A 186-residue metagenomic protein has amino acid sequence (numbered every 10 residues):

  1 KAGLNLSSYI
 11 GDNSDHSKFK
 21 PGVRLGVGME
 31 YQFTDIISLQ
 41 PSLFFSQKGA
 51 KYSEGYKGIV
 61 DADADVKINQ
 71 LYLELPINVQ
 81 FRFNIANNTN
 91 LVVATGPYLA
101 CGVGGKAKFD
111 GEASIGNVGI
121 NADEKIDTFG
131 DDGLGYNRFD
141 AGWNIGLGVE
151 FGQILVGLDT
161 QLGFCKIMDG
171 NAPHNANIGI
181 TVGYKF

Functional and structural regions predicted by a protein language model:
K1-S38: Start-of-domain marker
A2-L4, V23-Y31, L43-F45, L73-F81 (+4 more regions): Residues on the lipid-exposed face of transmembrane beta-strands in outer-membrane beta-barrel proteins
N5-D12, Q47-G55, R82-A86, G102 (+2 more regions): Sequence/structural signature of outer-membrane beta-barrel proteins
S8-K18, Q47-L71, G102-D140, N144: Extracellular/periplasm-exposed beta-strand and loop segments of Gram-negative cell-envelope proteins, dominated by
S17-V23, N69-L75, T89, F139-W143 (+2 more regions): Residues that define the transmembrane beta-barrel architecture of outer-membrane proteins
Q32, I36, Q40-A50: Early exported N-terminus immediately downstream of N-terminal targeting peptides
D35-I36, N84-N90: Short loop/turn motifs that connect adjacent beta-strands in outer-membrane beta-barrel proteins
F44, K51-E54, G130-L134, D140-F186: Predominantly the C-terminal beta-signal and adjacent terminal strand-loop region of outer-membrane beta-barrel
